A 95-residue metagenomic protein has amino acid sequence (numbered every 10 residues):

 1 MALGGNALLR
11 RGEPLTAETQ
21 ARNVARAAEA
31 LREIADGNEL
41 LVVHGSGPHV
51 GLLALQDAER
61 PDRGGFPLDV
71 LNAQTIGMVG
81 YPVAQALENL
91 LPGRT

Functional and structural regions predicted by a protein language model:
M1-V43, L52-A58: N-terminal glycine-/serine-/threonine-rich phosphate-binding loop
G47-H49: Catalytic metal-binding/acid-base residues of hydrolase active sites
E59-T95: Ligand-binding beta-strand-loop-alpha-helix segment within the catalytic cores of soluble metabolic enzymes
